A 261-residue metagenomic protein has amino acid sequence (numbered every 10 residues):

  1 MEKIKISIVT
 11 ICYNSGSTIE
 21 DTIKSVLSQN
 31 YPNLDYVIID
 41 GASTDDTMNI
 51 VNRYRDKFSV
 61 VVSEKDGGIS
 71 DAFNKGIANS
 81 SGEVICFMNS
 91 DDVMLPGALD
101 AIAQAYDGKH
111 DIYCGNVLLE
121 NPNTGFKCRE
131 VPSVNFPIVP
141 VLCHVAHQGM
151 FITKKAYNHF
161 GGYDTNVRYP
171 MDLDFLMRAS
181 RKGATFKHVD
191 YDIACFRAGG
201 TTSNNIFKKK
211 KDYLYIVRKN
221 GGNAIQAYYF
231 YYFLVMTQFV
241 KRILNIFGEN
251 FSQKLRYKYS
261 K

Functional and structural regions predicted by a protein language model:
M1-S28: N-proximal low-complexity "stem/linker" segments adjacent to membrane-targeting elements
I4-S7, D35, D174: Cell-envelope/extracellular polymer assembly enzymes that use nucleotide-activated donors
S17-E20, D45-R53, V93, G97: Acidic helix N-cap motif at the loop->helix transition within catalytic regions of sugar-transfer enzymes
P32, D40-N49, N89-D92: A conserved acidic beta->alpha catalytic loop
S63-S80: Glycine-rich, basic loop-to-helix element that forms the pyrophosphate-binding segment of sugar-nucleotide handling
I85: Short aromatic/hydrophobic "clamp" motif used to bind/position activated sugar donors
V93, G97-K127: Conserved donor NDP-sugar-binding/catalytic core segment of glycosyltransferases
R129-I216: Conserved nucleotide-sugar donor-binding catalytic segment
